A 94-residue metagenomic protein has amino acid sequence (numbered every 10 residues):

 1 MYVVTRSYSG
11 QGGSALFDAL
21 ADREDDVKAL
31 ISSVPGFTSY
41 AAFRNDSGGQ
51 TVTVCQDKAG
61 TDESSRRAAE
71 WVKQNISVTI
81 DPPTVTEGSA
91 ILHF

Functional and structural regions predicted by a protein language model:
M1-Q50, Q56-E70, S77-F94: Short S/T/G/P-rich N-terminal loop/turn motif that feeds into the first structured element of a domain
